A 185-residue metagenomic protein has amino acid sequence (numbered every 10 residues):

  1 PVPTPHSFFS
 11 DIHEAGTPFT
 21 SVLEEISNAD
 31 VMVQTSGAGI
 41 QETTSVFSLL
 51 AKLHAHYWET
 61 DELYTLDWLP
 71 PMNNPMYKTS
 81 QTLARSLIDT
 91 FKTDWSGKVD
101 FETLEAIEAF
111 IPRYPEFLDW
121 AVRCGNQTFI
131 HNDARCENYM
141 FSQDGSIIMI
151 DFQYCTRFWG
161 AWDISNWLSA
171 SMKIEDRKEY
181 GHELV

Functional and structural regions predicted by a protein language model:
P5-T17: Short beta-strand micro-motifs within the conserved protein kinase catalytic domain, predominantly in the N-lobe
P18-N28: Conserved short submotifs of the Hanks-type protein kinase catalytic core that shape the nucleotide-binding pocket
A29-H131, Q143: ATP-dependent phospho-/nucleotidyl transfer catalytic cores
I130, I148-I150: Activation loop entry of protein kinases
A134: Hydrophobic HxD+1 residue recognition
D151-C155: Activation of the activation-loop gatekeeper triad in protein kinase-fold domains
G160-V185: Active-site activation/catalytic loop segments of kinase-like enzymes and analogous catalytic loops in related
